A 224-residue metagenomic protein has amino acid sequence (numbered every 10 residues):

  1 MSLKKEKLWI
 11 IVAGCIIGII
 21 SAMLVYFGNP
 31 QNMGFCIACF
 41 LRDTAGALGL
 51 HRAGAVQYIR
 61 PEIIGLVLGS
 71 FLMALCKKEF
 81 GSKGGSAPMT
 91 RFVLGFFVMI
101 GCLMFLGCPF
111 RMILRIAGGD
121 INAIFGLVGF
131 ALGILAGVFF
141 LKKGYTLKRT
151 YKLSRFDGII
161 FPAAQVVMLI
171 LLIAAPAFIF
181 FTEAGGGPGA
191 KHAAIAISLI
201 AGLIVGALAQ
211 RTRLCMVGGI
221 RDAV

Functional and structural regions predicted by a protein language model:
M1-V224: Membrane-interfacial helix-loop segments of redox and metal-homeostasis proteins, especially TM-loop-TM junctions
